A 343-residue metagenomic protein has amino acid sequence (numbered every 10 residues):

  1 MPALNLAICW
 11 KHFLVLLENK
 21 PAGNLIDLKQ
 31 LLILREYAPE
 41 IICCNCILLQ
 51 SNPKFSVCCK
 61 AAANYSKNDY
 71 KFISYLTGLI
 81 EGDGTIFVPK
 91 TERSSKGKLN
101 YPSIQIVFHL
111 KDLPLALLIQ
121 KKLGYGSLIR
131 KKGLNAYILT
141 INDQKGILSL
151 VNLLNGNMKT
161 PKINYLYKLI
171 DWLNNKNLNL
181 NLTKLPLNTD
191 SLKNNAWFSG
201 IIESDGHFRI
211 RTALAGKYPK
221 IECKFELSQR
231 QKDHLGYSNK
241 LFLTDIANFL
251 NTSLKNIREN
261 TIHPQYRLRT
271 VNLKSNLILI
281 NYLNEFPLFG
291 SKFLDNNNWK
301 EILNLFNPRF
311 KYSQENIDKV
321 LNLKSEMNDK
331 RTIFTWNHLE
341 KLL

Functional and structural regions predicted by a protein language model:
M1-L343: Internal intein/HINT superfamily modules and their associated LAGLIDADG
